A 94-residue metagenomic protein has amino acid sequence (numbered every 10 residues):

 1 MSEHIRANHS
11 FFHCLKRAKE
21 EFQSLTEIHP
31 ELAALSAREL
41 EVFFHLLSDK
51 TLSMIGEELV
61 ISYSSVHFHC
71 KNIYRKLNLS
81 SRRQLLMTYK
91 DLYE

Functional and structural regions predicted by a protein language model:
M1-A37, F44, S53, E57 (+1 more regions): Linker/hinge segments immediately adjacent to helix-turn-helix/homeobox DNA-binding domains
E31, D49-Q84: Recognition helix of helix-turn-helix DNA-binding domains
L40-E41, Q84: Pre-recognition alpha-helix immediately N-terminal to the DNA-recognition helix within helix-turn-helix or winged-helix
V42-F44, N72: Hydrophobic side chains within alpha-helical segments
L46-K50, Y89: Short helix-to-turn junction characteristic of helix-turn-helix DNA-binding domains, especially the helix
S80-E94: Short, basic, alpha-helical segments at the C-terminal edge of helix-turn-helix-like DNA-binding modules
